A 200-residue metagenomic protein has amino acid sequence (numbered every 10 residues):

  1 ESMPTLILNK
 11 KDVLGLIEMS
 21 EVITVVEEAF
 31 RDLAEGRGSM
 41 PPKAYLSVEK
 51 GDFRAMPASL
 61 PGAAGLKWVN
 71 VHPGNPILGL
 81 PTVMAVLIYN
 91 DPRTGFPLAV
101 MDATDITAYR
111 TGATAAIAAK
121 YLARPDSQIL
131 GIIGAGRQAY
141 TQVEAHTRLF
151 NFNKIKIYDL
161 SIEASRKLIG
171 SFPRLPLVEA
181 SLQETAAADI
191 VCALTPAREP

Functional and structural regions predicted by a protein language model:
S2-A108, A116, D126: N-terminal ligand-binding/catalytic initiation module
L122-I129, N151: Short helix-loop-beta connector
A135-G136: Glycine-rich Rossmann-fold phosphate-binding loop(s) that bind the pyrophosphate of adenine dinucleotide cofactors
A139-Y140: N-terminal Rossmann-fold NAD(P) dinucleotide-binding loop
R148-F172: NAD(P)-binding Rossmann-fold cofactor-contacting core
R174-A188: Short acidic low-complexity segments
A186, I190, P196-P200: Rossmann-fold NAD(P) dinucleotide-binding segment
